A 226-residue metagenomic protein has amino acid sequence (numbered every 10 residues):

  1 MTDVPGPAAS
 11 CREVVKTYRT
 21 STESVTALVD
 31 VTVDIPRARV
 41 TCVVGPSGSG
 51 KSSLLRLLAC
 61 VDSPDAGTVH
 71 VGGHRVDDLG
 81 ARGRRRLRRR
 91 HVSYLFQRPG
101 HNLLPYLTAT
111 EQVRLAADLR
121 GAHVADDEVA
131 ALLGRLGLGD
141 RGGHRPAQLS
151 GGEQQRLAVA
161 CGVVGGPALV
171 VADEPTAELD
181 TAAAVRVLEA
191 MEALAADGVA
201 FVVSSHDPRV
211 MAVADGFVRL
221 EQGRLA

Functional and structural regions predicted by a protein language model:
R19-S21, E111-D127, R135: ABC-type ATPase nucleotide-binding domains, specifically the catalytic core motifs of the NBD
T22, V76-S93, L119, A196: ABC ATPase NBD coupling module
A59: Helix-to-loop junction immediately C-terminal to a conserved catalytic motif
G67-R75: Conserved ABC transporter NBD signature motif
R89, H144, G165, D197: Conserved signature/switch motifs of ABC ATPase nucleotide-binding domains
L138, G142, G162-V163: ABC ATPase C-loop
R145-L149, E153: Conserved ABC ATPase signature
V170-D173: Catalytic Walker B motif of ABC-type/P-loop ATPase nucleotide-binding domains
